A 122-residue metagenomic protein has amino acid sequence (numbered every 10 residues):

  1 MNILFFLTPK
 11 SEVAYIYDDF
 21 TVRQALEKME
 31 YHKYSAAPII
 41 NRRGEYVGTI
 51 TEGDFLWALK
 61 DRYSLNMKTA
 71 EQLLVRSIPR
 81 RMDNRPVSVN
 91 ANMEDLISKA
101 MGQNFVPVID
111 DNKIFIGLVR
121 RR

Functional and structural regions predicted by a protein language model:
M1-E12, T51-Q103, F115, R120-R122: Tandem CBS (Bateman) regulatory domains
Y15-Y34, I40, M82-Q103, I109-N112: The conserved cystathionine-beta-synthase
R23-T69: Acidic (E/D-rich), amphipathic helical modules within compact regulatory domains
P38, T49, P107-V108, L118: Ordered hydrophobic segments in well-structured contexts
Y46, I114-F115: Hydrophobic "anchor" residues
